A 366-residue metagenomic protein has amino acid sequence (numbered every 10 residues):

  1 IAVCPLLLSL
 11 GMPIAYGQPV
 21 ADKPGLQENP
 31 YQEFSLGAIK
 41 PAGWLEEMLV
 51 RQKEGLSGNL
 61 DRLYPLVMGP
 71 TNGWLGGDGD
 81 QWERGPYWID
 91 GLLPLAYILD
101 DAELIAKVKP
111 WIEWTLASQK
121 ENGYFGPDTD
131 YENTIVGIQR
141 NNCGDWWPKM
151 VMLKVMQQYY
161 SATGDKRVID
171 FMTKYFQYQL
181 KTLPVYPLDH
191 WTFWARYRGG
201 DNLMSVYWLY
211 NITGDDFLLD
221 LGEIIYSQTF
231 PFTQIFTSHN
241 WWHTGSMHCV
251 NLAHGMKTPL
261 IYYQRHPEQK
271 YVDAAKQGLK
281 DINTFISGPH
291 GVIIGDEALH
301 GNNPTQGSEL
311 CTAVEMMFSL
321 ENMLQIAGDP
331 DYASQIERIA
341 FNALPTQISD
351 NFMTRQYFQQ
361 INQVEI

Functional and structural regions predicted by a protein language model:
I1-G11: Bacterial N-terminal signal peptides
Y16-I366: Glycan-recognition and catalytic cores of secretory/periplasmic carbohydrate-active enzymes
